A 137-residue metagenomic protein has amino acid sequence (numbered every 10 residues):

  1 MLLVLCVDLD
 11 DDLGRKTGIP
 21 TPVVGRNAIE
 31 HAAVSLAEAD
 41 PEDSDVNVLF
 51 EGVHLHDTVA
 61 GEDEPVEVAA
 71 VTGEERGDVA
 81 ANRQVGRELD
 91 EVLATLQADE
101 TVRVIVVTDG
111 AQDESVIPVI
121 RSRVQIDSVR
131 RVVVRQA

Functional and structural regions predicted by a protein language model:
M1-I126, V133: Soluble N-terminal domains of membrane-associated systems
